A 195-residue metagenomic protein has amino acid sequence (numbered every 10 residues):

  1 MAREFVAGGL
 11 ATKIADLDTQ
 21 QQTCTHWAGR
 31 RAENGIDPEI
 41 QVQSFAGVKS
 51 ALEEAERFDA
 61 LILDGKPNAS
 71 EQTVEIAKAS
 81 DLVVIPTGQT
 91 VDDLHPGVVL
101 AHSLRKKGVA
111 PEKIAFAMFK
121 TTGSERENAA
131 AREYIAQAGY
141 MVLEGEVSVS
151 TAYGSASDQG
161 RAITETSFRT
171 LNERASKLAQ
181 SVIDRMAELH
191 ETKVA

Functional and structural regions predicted by a protein language model:
M1-V74, S157-F168: P-loop/Walker-type NTP enzyme "switch/lid" segment
R3, A7, G29, K78 (+4 more regions): Short, well-ordered alpha-helices that flank and scaffold nucleotide-derived cofactor binding pockets
T12, L61, V83, P111-I114 (+1 more regions): Hydrophobic anchor at the start of a short beta-strand that flanks the dinucleotide cofactor-binding loop
T23-C24, D81, L100, V147: Generic structural signal for small/hydrophobic residues in well-ordered secondary structure, especially within
S70-T90: Inter-motif core of Ras-like GTPase G domains
H95-P111: Conserved C-terminal guanine-recognition region of P-loop GTPase G domains, centered on the G4
T122-S124, A131-T164: Beta-strand-loop-alpha "switch" segments that mediate conformational coupling across diverse proteins
I163-A195: NTP-binding/hydrolysis catalytic cores, primarily Walker-type P-loop NTPases
